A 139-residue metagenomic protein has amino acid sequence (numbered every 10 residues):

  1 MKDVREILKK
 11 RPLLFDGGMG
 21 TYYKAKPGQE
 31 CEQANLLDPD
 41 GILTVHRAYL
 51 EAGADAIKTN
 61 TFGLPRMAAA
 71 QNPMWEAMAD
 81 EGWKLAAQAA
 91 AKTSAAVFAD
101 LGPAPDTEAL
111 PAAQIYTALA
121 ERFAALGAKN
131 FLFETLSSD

Functional and structural regions predicted by a protein language model:
M1-D139: Domain-level signal for soluble alpha/beta catalytic cores
